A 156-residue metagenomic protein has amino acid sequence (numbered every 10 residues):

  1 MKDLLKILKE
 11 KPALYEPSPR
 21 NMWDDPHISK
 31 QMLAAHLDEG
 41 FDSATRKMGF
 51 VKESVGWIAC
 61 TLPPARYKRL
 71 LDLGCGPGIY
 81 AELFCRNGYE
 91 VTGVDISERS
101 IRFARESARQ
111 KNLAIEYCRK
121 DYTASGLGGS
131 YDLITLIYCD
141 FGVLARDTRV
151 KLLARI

Functional and structural regions predicted by a protein language model:
M1-W23: N-terminal auxiliary segments of SAM/dcSAM-dependent transferases
M48-R66: Conserved alpha-helix/loop element of class I SAM-dependent methyltransferases that forms part of the SAM/SAH-binding
Y67-G76: Conserved class I S-adenosyl-L-methionine
P77-N87: Conserved SAM-binding loop of SAM-dependent methyltransferases across substrates and taxa, primarily the Class I
S97-R99: Conserved SAM/SAH-binding beta-strand->alpha-helix loop
A104-R105: Conserved SAM-binding loop
Q110-A124: Conserved SAM-binding strand-loop segment of SAM-dependent methyltransferases
V143-R155: A short, conserved alpha-helix within the catalytic core of class I
